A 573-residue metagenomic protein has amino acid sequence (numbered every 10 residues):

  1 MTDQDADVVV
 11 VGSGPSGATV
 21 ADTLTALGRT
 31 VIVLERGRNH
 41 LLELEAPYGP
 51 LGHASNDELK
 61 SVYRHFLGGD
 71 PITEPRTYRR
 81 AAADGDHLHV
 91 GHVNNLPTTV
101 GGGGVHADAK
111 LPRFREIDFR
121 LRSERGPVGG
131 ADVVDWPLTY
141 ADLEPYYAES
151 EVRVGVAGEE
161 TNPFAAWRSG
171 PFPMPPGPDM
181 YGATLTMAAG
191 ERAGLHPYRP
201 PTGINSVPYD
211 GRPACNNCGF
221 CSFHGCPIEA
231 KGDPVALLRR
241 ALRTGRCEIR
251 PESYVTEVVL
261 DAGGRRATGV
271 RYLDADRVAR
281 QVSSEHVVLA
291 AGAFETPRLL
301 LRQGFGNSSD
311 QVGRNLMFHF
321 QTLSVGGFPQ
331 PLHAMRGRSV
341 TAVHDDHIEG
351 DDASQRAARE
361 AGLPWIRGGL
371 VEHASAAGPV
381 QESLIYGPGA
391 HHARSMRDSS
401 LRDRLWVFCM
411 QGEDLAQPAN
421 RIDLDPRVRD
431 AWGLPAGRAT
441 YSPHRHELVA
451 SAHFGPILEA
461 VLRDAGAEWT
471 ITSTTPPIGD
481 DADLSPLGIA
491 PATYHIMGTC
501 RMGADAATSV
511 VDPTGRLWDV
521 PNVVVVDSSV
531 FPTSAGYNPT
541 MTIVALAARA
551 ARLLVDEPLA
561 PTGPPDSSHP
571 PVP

Functional and structural regions predicted by a protein language model:
T2-S16: Beta1/beta-strand and adjacent pyrophosphate-binding region of the FAD-binding site in flavoprotein oxidoreductases
G14-P15, F294, V530: Residue-level detector of alpha-helix initiation sites
T23-A26, T30-A54, T244, S253 (+5 more regions): Glycine-rich loop(s) and the adjacent beta-strand/alpha-helix scaffold that form part
R38-R64, P97-A109: Conserved N-terminal glycine-rich FAD pyrophosphate-binding loop of Rossmann-like flavoproteins
D57-E58, V62-A81, G85-V93, K110-D118 (+3 more regions): Conserved redox-cofactor binding core of oxidoreductases
P75, Y198-G203, A214-C221, E229 (+6 more regions): A glycine-rich dinucleotide-binding beta-alpha-beta segment and adjacent secondary-structure elements that constitute
Y78-G103, A107-F114, D118-L121, P127-G129 (+6 more regions): FAD cofactor-binding and catalytic pocket of flavoenzymes
T533-A551: A conserved FAD-binding loop/helix module that cradles the flavin
